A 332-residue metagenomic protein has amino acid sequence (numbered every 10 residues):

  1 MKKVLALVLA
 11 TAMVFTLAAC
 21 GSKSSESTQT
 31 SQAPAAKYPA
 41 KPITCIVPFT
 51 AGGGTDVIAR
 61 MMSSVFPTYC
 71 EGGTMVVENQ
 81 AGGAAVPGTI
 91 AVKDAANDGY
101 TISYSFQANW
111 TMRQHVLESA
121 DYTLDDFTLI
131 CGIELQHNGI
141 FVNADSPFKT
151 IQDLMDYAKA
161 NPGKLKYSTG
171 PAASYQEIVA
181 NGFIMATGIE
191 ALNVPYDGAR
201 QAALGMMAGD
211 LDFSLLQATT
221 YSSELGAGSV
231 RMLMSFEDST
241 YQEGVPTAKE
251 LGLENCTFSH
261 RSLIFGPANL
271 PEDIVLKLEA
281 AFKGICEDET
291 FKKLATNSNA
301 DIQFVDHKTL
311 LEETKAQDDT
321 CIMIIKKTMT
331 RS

Functional and structural regions predicted by a protein language model:
M1-T11: Positively charged n-region of N-terminal signal peptides that target proteins for export
F15-A19: C-terminal motif of bacterial Sec signal peptides marking the signal peptidase cleavage site
K23, Q29-D126, K164, T187-D212 (+5 more regions): N-terminal (or domain-start) structured segment
Q32-A35, D126-I130, K249-N255: Short beta-strand/turn micro-motifs at beta-sheet edges
A40-P42, M185-T187, A191, E272-S332: An extracytoplasmic/periplasmic, membrane-proximal ligand-sensing/linker region
A91-T101, H115-Q201, A248, R261-L294: Hinge/capping helix and adjacent helix->loop/strand transition within the periplasmic-binding protein
Q107-A108, L135, D145, T219 (+2 more regions): Solvent-exposed coil/turn segments that connect beta secondary-structure elements in extracytoplasmic/periplasmic
T220-E287, A316-D319, R331-S332: C-terminal lobe and pocket-closing loops of periplasmic/extracytoplasmic Venus-flytrap solute-binding proteins
